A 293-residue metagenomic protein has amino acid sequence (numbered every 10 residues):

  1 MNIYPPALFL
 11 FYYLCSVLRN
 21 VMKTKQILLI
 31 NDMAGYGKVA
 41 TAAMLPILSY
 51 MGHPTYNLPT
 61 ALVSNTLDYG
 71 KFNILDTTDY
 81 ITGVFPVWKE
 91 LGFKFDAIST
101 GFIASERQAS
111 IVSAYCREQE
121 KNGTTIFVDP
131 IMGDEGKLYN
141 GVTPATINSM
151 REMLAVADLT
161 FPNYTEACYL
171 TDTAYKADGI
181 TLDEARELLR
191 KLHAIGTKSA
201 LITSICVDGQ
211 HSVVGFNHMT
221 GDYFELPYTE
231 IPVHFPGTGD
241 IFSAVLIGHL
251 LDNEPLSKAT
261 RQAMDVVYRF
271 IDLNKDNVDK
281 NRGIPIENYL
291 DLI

Functional and structural regions predicted by a protein language model:
I3-V17: Hydrophobic alpha-helical signal peptides and transmembrane signal-/tail-anchor segments that drive secretory-pathway
K23-V128, M132-N140, E287-L292: Conserved N-terminal subdomain of the carbohydrate kinase-like
G35, Y223-P236: Short pre-catalytic strand/loop immediately N-terminal to key active-site residues, enriched for Gly-Thr
G141-Y223: Conserved phosphate/ATP/ADP-binding segment of small-molecule kinases
Y169, V233-L256, T260: Short, small-residue alpha-helix embedded
Y175-E184, L251-R261: Short, charged, surface-exposed loops that flank catalytic or proteolytic processing sites
S257-I293: Charged C-terminal helix
